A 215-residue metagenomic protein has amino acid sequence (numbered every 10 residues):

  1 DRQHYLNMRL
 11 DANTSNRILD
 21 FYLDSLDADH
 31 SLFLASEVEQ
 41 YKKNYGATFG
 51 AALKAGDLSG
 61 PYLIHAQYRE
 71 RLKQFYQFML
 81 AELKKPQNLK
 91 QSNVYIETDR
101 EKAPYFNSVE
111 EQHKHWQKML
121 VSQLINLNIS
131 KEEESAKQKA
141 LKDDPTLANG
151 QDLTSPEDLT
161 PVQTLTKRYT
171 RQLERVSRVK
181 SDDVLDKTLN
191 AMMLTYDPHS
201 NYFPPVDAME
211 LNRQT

Functional and structural regions predicted by a protein language model:
D1-T215: Flexible, low-complexity junctional segments that flank or bridge functional domains
